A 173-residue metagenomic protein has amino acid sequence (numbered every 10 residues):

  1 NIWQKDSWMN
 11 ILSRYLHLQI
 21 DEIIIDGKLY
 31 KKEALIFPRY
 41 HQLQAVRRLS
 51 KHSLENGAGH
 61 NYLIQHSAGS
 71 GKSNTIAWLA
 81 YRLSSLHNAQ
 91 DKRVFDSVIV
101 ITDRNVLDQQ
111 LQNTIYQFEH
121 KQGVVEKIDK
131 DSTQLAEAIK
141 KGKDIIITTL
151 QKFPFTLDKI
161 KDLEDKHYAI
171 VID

Functional and structural regions predicted by a protein language model:
N1-S97, V106, Q110-Q122, Q151 (+1 more regions): ATP-dependent helicase/translocase motor core
I64-Q65, I99, D129-T133: Generic detector of contiguous secondary-structure segments
V100, I146-T148, I170: Hydrophobic positions in the central parallel beta-sheet of the AAA+
T102-Q109, I139: AAA+/P-loop NTPase substrate/partner-engagement loops
N105, E126-A136, L150-F155: Conserved helicase motor
L111, T156-K159: Conserved ATPase-coupling elements of RecA-like P-loop NTPase cores
D131-I146, K159-L163: Conserved motor-coupling elements within RecA-like helicase/translocase cores
D162-D173: SF2 helicase catalytic motif II
